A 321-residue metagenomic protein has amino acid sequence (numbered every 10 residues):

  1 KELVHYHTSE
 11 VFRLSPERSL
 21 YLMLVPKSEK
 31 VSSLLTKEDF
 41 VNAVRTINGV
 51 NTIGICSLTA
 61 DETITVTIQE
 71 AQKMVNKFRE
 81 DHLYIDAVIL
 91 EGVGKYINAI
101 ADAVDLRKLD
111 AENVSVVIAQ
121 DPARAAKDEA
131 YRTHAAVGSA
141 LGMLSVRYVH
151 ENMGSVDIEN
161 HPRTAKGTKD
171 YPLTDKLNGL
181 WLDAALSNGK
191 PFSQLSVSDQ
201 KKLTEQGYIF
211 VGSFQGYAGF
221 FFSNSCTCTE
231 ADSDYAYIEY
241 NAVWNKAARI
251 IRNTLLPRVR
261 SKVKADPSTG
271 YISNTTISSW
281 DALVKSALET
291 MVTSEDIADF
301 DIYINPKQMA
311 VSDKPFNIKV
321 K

Functional and structural regions predicted by a protein language model:
K1-S115: Small-residue-rich
Y6, I250, T254, A287: Residues that form generic nucleotide/phosphate-binding pockets
R18, G49, A298, K314-I318: Residues at beta-strand starts and edge strands
L83, A87-Y171, D175, G179: Long, hydrophobic alpha/beta structural blocks
V156-S279, K319-K321: Long, contiguous, structured domain-core segments that constitute the functional module of a protein
T276-D299: Short, hydrophobic/π-rich interface segment
I297-V311: Small/polar glycine-rich anion-binding or flexible loop at a beta-alpha turn
K307-K321: C-terminal edge-of-domain segments
